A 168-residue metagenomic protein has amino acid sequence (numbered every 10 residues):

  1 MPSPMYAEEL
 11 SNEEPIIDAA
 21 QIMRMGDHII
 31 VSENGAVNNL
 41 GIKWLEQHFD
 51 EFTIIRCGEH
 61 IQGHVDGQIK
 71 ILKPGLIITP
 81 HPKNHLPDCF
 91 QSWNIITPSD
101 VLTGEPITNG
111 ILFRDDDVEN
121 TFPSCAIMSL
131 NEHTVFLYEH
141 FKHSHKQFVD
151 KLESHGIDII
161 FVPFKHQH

Functional and structural regions predicted by a protein language model:
M1-H168: The feature marks the mature, well-folded catalytic cores of soluble enzymes
